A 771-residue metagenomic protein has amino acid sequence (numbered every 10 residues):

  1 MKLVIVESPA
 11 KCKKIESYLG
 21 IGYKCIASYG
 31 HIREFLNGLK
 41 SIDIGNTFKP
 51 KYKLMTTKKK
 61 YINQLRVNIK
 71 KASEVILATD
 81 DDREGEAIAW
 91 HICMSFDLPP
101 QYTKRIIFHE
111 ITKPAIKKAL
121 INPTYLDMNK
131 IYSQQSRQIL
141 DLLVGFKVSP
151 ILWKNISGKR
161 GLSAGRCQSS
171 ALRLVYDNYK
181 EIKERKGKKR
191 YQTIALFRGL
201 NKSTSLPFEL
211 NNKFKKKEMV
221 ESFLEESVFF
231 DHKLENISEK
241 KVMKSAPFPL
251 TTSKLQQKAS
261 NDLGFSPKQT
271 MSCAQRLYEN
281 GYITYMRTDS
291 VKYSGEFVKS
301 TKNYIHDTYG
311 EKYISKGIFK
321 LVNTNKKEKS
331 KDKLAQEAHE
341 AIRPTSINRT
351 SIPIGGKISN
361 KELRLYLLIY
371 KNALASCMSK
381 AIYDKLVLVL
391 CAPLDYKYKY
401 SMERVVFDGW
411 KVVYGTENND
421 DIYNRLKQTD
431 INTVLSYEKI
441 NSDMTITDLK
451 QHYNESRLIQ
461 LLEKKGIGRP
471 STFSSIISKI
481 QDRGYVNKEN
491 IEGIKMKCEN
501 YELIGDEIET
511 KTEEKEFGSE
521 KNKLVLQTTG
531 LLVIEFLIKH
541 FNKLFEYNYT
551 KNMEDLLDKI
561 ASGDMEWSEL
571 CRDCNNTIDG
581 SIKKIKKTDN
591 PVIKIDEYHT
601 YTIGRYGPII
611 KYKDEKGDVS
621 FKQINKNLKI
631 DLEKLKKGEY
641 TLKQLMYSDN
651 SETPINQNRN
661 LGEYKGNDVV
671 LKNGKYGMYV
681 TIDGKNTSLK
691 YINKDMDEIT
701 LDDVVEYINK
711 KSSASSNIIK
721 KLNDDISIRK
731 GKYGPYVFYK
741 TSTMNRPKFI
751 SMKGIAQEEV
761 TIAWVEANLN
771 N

Functional and structural regions predicted by a protein language model:
M1-V148, L152, K299, N325 (+4 more regions): Intrinsically disordered, low-complexity regulatory segments
K2, S95, S149, P267-K268 (+1 more regions): Basic, low-complexity terminal or inter-domain segments flanking catalytic cores
P9-C12, Y29-F35, D81-G85, H109-P114 (+6 more regions): Conserved nucleotide-binding/hydrolysis micro-motifs of P-loop NTPases
I111-F197, E239-M243: C-terminal or mid-to-C-terminal helical accessory/interaction module adjacent to the motor/catalytic core
F214-P249, Q256, D430-T433, N548: Metal- or metallocofactor-binding catalytic centers and their adjacent structured scaffolds across diverse enzyme
L234-I237, S245-A259, T284-T288, L449-L461 (+1 more regions): Short acidic, hydrophobic short linear motifs in intrinsically disordered regions
Q256-K258, D262-T270: A conserved hydrophobic secondary-structure block that centers on an alpha-helix together with its immediately flanking
